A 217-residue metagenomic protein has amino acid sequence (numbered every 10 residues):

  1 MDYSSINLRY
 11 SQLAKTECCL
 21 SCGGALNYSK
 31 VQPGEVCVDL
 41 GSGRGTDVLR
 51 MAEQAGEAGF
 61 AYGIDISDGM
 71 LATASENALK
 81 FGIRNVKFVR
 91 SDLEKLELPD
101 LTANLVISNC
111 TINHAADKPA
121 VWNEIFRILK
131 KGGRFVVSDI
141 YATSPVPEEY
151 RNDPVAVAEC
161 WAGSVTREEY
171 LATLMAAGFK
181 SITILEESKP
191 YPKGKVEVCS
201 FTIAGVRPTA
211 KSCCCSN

Functional and structural regions predicted by a protein language model:
T16-V36, T46, R50, Q54: Conserved alpha-helix/loop element of class I SAM-dependent methyltransferases that forms part of the SAM/SAH-binding
V36-K95: Class I SAM-dependent methyltransferase SAM/SAH-binding core
E94-L105: A short acidic, Gly/Pro-enriched loop at the edge of an enzyme's catalytic core that lines a small-molecule cofactor
N104-D117: A short SAM/SAH-binding and catalytic strip from SAM-dependent methyltransferases
P119-R134: A short glycine-rich, Lys/Arg-flanked "PGG" loop and its adjoining helix->strand segment in the class I
A142-W161: Short, glycine-/aromatic-enriched active-site segment of Class I SAM-dependent methyltransferases
G163-A177: Short alpha-helix
P190-N217: Core SAM-dependent methyltransferase catalytic element
